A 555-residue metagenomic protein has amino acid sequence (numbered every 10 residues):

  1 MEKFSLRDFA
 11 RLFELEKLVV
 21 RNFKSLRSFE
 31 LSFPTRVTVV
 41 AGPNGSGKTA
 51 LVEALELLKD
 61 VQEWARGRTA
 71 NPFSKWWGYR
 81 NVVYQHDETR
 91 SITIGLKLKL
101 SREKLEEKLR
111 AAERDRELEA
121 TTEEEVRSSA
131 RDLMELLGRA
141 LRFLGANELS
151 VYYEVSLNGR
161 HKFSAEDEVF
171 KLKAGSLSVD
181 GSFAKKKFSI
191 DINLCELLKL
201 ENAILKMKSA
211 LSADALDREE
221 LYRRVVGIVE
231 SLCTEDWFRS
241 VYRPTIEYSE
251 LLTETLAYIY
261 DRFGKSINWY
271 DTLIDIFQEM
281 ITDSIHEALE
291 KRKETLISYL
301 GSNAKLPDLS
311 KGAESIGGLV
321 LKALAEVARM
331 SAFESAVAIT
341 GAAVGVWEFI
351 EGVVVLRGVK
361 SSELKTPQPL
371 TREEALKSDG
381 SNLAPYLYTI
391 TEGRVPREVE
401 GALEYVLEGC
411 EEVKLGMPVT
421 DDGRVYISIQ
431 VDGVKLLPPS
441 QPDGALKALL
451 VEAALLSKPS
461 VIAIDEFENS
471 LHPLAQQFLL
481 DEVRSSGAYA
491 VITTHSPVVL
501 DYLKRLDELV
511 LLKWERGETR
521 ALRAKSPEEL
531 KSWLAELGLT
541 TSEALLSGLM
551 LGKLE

Functional and structural regions predicted by a protein language model:
M1-A70, G416-E555: Switch/communication elements of ASCE P-loop NTPase nucleotide-binding domains
E2-L18, E63-A448, P527-L530, A544-G548: Phosphate-coordinating catalytic segments in nucleotide- and nucleic-acid-processing enzymes
